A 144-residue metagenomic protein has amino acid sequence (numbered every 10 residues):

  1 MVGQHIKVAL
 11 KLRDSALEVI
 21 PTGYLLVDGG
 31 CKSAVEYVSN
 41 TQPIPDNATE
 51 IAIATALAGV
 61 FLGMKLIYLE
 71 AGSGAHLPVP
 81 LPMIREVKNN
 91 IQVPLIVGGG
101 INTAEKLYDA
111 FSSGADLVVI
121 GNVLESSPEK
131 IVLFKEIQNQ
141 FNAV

Functional and structural regions predicted by a protein language model:
M1-V97, N102-V144: Alpha/beta enzyme core
